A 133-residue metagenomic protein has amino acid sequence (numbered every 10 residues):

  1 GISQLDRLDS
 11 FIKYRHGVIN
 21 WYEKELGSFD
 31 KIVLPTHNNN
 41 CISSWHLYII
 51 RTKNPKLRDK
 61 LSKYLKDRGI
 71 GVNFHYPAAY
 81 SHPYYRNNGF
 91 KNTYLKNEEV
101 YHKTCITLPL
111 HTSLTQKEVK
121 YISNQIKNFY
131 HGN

Functional and structural regions predicted by a protein language model:
G1-N133: PLP-dependent aminotransferase class I/II
